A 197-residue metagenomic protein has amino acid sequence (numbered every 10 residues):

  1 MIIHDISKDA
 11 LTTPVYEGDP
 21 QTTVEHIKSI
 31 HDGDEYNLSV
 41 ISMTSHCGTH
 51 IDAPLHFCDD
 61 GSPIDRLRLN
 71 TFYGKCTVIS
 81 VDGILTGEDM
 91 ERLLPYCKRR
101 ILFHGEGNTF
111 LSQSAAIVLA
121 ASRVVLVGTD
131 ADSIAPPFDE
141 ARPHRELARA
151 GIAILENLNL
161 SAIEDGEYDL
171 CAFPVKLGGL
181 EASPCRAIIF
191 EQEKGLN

Functional and structural regions predicted by a protein language model:
M1-N197: Active-/binding-site microenvironments in catalytic and ligand-binding cores
